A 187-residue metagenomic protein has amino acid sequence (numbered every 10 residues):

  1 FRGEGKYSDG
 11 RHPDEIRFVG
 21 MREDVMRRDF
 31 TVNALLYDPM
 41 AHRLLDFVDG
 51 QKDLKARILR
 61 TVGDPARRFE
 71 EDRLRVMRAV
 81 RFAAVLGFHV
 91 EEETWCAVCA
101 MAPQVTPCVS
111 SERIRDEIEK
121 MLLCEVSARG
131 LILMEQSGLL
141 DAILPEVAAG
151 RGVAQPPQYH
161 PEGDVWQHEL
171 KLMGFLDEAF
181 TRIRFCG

Functional and structural regions predicted by a protein language model:
F1-G187: Catalytic cores of the polymerase beta-like nucleotidyltransferase superfamily and closely associated nucleotide
